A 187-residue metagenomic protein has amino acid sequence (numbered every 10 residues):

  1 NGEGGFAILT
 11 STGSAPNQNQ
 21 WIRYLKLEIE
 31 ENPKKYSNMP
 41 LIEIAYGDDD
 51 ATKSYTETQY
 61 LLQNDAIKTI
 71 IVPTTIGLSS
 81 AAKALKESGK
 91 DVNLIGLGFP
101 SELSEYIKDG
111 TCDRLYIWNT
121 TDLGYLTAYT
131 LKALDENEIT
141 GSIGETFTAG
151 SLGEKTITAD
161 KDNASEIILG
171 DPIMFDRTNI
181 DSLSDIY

Functional and structural regions predicted by a protein language model:
N1, I8-T12, I44, D109-T121: Short beta-strand elements at the ligand-binding edges of bilobed clamshell
N1-G5, Q20-W21, K53-Y55, F99-L103 (+1 more regions): Hydrophobic alpha-helical segments within soluble ligand-binding/sensing domains
G2-G5, K34-L41, D65-T69, S88-N93 (+1 more regions): Loop/turn elements at helix/coil->beta-strand transitions in domains of secreted/extracellular proteins
G5-I8, I29-A51: Short beta-strand elements in bilobed, periplasmic/extracellular small-molecule ligand-binding domains
L9-N17, E28-N32, T130-Y187: Hinge/cleft segment of the Venus flytrap/periplasmic-binding protein
S14, Q18, I22, G47 (+3 more regions): Solvent-exposed, acidic/flexible segments
P16-S37, K53, E57, S80: Short, solvent-exposed amphipathic alpha-helices that sit in or adjacent to ligand/effector-binding or catalytic
L25, E43-Y106: Hydrophobic alpha-helical
